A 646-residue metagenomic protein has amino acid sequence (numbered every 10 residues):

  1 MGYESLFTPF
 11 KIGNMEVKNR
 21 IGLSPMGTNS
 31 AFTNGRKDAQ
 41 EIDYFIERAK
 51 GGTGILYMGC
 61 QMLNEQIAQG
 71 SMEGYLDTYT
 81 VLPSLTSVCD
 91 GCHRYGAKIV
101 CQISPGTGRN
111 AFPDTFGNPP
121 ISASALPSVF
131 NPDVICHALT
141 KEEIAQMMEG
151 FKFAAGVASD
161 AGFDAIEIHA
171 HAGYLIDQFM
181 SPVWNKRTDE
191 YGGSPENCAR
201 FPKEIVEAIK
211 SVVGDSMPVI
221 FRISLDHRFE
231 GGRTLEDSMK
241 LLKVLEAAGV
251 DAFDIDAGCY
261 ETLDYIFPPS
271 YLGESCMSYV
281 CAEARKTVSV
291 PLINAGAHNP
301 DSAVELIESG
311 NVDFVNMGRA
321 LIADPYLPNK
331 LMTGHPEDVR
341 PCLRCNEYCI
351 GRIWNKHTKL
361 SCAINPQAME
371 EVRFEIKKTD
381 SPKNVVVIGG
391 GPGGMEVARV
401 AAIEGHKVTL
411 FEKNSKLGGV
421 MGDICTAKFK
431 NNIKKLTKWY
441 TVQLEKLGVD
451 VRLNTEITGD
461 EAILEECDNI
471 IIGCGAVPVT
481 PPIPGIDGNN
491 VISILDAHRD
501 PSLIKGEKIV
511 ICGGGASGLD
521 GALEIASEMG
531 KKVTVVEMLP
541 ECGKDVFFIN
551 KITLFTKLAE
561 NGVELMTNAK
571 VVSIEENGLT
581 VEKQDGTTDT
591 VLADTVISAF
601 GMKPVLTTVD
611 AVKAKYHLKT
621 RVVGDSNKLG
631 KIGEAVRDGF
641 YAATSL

Functional and structural regions predicted by a protein language model:
M1-F10, Q367-E371, D450-E456, N489-A497 (+1 more regions): Short gly/ser/thr-rich secondary-structure transition/capping motifs
M1-I388, P392, E396, V400-I403 (+4 more regions): Flavin-dependent oxidoreductase catalytic cores
T53, F163, V250, V312 (+4 more regions): Local beta-strand N-terminus motif with an aromatic residue
L56, F253, V315, I470 (+2 more regions): Receiver (REC) domain switch-region micro-motif
L263-S270, M421-F429, M538-G543, R621-K628: Short beta-alpha connecting loops at secondary-structure transitions that line or flank enzyme active sites
G296, T437, L453-E456, S493-L495 (+3 more regions): Short loop/edge segments at beta-strand edges and connector loops that shape dinucleotide/nucleotide cofactor-binding
T379-L410, L417, R452-A462, E466 (+4 more regions): Rossmann-like dinucleotide/flavin-binding elements
L410-L447, A522-A569: Rossmann-like dinucleotide-binding cores of NAD(P)H-dependent redox enzymes
